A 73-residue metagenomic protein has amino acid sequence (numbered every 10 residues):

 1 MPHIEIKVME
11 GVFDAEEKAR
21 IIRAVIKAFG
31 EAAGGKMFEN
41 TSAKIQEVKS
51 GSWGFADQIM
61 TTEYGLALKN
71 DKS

Functional and structural regions predicted by a protein language model:
P2-S73: A domain-level signal for the structural core that forms small-molecule/cofactor-binding pockets and catalytic centers
